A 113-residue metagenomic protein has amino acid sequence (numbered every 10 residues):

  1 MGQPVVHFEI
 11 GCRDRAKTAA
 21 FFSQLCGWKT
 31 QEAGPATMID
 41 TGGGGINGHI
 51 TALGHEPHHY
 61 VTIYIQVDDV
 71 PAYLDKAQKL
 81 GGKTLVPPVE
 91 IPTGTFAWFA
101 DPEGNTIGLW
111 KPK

Functional and structural regions predicted by a protein language model:
M1-A19, G45-I46, V61-I63, K113: N-terminal beta-strand motif that seeds the catalytic metal site of vicinal oxygen chelate
Q3, I10, L74-D75, K79-K113: Vicinal oxygen chelate
H7-E9, K29-P35, V89: Conserved catalytic-core motifs of GNAT/GCN5-like acyltransferases
R15, G43, H49-G54, Y60 (+3 more regions): Residue-level hotspots at or immediately adjacent to binding/recognition sites across diverse folds
F22: Catalytic core of tubulin tyrosine ligase-like
C26-Y60, T106-K111: Conserved short beta-strand elements that form part of the metal-binding/catalytic scaffold of enzyme active sites
M38, Y64, F96-W98: Conserved hydrophobic/aromatic beta-strand scaffold that supports enzyme active sites
